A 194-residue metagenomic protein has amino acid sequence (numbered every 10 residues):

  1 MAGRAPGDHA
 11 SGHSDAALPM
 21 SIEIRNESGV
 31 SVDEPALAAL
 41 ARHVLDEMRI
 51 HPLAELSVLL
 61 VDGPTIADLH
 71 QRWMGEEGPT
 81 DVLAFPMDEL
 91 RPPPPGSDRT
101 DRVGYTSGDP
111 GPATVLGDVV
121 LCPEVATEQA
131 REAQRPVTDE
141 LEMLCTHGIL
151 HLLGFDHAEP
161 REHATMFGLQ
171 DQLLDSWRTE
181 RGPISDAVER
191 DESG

Functional and structural regions predicted by a protein language model:
M1-L141, L150-G194: An acidic/histidine-cluster motif and surrounding catalytic segment that typifies divalent-metal-assisted enzyme active
L144: Residues within the DNA-recognition helix of helix-turn-helix
